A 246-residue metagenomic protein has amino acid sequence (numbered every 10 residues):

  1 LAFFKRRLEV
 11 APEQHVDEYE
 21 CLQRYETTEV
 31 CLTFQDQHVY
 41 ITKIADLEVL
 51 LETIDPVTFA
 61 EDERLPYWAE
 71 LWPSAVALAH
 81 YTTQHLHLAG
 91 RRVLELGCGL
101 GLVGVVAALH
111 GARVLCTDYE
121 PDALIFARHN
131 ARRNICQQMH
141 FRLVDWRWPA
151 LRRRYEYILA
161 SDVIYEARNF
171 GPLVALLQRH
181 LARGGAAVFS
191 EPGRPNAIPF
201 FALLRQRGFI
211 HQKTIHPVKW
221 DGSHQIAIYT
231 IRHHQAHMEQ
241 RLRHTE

Functional and structural regions predicted by a protein language model:
L1-E246: S-adenosylmethionine-dependent methyltransferases
